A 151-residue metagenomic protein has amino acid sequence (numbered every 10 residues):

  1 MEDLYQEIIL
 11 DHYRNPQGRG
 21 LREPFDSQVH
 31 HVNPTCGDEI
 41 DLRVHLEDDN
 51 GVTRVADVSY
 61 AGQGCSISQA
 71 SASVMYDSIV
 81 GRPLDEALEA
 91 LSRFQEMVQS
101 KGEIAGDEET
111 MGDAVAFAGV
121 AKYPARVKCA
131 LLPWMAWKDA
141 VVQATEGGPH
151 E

Functional and structural regions predicted by a protein language model:
M1-G18, R82-E151: C-terminal binding/interaction regions
P16-G62: Structured beta-strand/loop patches that form or line metal/cofactor-binding pockets in enzymes
I40, S73, K128: Active-site phosphate/pyrophosphate-handling residues
V52-S59, M75, E108-D113: Glycine-rich, flexible loop segments associated with nucleotide phosphate handling
G64-Q69: Short, thiol/selenol-centered motifs that function as redox-active sites or metal-ligating centers
S71-P83: Alpha-helical support elements that line or immediately flank enzyme active sites and cofactor-binding pockets
